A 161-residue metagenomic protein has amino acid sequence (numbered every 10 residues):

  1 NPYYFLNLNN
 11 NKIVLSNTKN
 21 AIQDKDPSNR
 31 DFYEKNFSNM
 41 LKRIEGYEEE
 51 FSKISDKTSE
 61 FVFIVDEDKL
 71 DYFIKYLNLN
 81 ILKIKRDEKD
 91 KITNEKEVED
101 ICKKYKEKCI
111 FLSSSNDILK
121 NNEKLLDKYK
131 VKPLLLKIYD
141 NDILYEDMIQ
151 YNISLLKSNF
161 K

Functional and structural regions predicted by a protein language model:
N1-K161: Extracytoplasmic metal-acquisition and chelation regions
